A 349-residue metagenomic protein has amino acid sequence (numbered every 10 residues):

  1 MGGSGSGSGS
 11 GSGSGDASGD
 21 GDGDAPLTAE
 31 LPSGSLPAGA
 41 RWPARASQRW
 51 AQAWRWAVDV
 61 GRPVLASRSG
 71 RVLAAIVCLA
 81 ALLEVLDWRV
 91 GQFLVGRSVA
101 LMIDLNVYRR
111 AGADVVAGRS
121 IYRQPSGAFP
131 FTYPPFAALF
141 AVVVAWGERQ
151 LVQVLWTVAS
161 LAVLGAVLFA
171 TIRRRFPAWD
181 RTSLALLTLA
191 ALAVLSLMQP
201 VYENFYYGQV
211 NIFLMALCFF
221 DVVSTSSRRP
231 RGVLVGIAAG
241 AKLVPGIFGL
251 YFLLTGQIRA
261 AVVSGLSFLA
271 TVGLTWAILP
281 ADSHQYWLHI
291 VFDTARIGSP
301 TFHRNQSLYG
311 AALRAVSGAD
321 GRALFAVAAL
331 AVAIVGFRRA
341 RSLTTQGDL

Functional and structural regions predicted by a protein language model:
G2-G3, P26-R229, T255-L349: Primarily membrane-embedded glycan-assembly and transfer machineries that use lipid-linked glycans
G3-G23: Compositionally biased, intrinsically disordered low-complexity segments enriched for polar/charged residues
P230-F252: Membrane-interface alpha helices of multi-pass inner-membrane proteins
